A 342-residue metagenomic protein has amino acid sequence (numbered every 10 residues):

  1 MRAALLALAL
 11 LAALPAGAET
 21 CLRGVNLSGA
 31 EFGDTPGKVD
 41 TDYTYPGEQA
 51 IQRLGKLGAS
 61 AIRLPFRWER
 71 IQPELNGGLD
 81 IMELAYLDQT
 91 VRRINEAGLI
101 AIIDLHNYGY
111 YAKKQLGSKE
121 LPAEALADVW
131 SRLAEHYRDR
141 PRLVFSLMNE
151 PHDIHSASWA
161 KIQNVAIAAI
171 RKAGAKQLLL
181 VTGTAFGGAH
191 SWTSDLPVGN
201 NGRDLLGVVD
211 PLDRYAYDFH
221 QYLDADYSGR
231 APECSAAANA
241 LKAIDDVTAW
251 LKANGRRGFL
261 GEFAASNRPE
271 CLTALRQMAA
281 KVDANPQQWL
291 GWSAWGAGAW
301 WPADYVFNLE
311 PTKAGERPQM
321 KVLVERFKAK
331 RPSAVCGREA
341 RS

Functional and structural regions predicted by a protein language model:
M1-A7: Sec-dependent signal peptide recognition, specifically the positively charged N-region followed immediately by
A13-P15: N-terminal signal peptide c-region/cleavage motif recognized by signal peptidases
E19-D195, G199-G202, W289-L290, W301: Active-site mouth of glycoside hydrolases
T20, E233-S235, V335-G337: Sequence contexts marking disulfide-bonded cysteines in secreted/extracellular proteins
G24, R276-S342: Extended, alpha-helix-rich binding/interface surfaces that flank or overlap catalytic cores and mediate recognition
L27, F219-Q221, A297: Active-site donor-binding loop signature of nucleotide-sugar glycosyltransferases
T35, N267-P269, W300-V306: Short active-site-adjacent structural elements
Y43-T44, D128-S131, E135, D139-V144 (+2 more regions): Extracellular glycoside hydrolase catalytic/binding regions
